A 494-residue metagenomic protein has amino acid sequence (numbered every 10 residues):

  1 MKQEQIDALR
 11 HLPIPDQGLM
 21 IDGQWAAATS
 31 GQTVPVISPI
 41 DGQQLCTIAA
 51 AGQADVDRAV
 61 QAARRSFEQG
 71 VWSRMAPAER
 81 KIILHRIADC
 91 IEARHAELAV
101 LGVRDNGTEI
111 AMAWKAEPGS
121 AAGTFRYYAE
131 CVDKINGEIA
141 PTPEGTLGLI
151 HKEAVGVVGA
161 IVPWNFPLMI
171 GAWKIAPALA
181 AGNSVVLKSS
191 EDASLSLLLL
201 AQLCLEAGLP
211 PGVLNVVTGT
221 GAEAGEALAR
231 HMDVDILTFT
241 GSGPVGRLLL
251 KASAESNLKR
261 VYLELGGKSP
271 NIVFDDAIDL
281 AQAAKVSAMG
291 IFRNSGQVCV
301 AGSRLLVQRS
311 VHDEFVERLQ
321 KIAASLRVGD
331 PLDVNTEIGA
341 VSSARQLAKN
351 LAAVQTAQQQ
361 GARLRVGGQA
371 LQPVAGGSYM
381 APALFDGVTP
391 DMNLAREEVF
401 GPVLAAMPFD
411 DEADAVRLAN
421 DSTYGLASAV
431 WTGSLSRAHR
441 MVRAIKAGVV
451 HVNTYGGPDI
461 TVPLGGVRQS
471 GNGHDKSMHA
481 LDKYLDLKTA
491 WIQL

Functional and structural regions predicted by a protein language model:
M1-I40, S66: Hydrophobic face of amphipathic alpha-helices that form TPR/SEL1-like repeat modules and related alpha-solenoid
G42, R80, G102, F125 (+10 more regions): Residue-level signal for inorganic ion chemistry
Q43-C46, V234, R327, Q360 (+2 more regions): Conserved C-terminal structural/oligomerization subdomain of aldehyde/semialdehyde dehydrogenase
Q44-A51, E68-W72, A160, N271-D275 (+5 more regions): Short, well-ordered beta-strand elements within core beta-sheets of diverse protein domains
L45-I135: Glycine-rich loop-to-alpha-helix module at the N-terminal edge of alpha/beta enzyme cores
N136-Q282, F409: Rossmann-like NAD(P) dinucleotide-binding subdomain of oxidoreductase/dehydrogenase enzymes
S184-V186, L364, V449: A short hydrophobic/small-residue beta-strand
I236, P244-T389, V452: ALDH superfamily catalytic-core signature
